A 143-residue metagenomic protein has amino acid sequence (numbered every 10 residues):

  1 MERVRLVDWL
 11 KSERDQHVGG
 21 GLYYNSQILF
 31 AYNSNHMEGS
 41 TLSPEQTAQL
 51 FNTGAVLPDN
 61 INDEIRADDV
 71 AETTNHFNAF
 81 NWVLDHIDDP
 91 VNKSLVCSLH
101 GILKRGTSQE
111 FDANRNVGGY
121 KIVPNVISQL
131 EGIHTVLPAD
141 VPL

Functional and structural regions predicted by a protein language model:
M1-L143: FIC/Doc superfamily catalytic core
